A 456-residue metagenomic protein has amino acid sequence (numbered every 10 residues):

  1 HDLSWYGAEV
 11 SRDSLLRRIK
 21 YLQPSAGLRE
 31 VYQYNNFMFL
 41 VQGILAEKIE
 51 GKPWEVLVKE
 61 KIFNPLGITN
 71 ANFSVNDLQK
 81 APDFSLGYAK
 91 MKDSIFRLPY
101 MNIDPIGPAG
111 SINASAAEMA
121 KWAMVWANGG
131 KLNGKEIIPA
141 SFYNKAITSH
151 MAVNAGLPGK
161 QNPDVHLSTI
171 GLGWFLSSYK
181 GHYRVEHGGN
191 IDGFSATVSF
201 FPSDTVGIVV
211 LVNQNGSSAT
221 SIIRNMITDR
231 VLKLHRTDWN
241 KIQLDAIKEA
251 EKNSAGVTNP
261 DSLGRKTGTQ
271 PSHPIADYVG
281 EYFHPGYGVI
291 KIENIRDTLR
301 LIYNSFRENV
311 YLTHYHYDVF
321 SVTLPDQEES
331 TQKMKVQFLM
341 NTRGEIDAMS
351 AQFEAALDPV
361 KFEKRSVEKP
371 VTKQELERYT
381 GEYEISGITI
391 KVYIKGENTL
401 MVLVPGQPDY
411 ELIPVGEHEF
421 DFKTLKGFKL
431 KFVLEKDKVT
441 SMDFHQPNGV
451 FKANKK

Functional and structural regions predicted by a protein language model:
H1-N36, G43-I44, E50-V56, E60 (+6 more regions): Active-site-proximal loop and beta-strand segments within enzyme catalytic domains
R17, E47-E60, N64, P82 (+3 more regions): Catalytic loop of the DD-peptidase/beta-lactamase superfamily, centered on the K-T-G motif and neighboring
Y34-F39, A116-A120: Short alpha-helical patches at coil-to-helix transitions and adjacent helical residues in well-structured domains
